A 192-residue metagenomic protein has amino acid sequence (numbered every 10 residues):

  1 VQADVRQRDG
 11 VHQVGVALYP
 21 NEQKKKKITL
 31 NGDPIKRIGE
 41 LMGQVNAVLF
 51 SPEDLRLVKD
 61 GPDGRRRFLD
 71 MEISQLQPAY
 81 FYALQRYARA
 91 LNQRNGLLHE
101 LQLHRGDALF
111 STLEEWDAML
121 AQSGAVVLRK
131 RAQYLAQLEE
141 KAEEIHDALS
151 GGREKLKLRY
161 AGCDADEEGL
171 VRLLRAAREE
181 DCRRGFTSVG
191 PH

Functional and structural regions predicted by a protein language model:
V1-G64, F68-L76, Y80, E139-D147 (+1 more regions): Nucleotide-state sensing region of NTPase/ATPase domains
Y19, Y80-Y82, Y87, Y134 (+2 more regions): Sequence-level detector for tyrosine residue identity
G64, R89, A165: Short alpha-helical
L69, L76-R131: Long, non-coiled-coil amphipathic alpha-helical linker/lever segments that couple catalytic cores to other domains
H104-H192: Conserved NTPase motor "head" modules and their coupling/switch loops across ABC/AAA+ ATPases, GTPases, and GHKL ATPases
